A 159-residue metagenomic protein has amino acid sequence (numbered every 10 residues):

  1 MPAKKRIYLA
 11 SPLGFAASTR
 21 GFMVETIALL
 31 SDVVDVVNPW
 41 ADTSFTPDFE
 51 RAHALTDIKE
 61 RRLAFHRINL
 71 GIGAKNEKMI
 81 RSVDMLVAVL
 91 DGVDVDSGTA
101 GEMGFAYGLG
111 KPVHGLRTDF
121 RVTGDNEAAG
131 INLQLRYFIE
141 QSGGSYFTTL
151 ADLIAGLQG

Functional and structural regions predicted by a protein language model:
M1-G159: Conserved catalytic or regulatory cores that recognize and/or transform ribose-phosphate-containing ligands
